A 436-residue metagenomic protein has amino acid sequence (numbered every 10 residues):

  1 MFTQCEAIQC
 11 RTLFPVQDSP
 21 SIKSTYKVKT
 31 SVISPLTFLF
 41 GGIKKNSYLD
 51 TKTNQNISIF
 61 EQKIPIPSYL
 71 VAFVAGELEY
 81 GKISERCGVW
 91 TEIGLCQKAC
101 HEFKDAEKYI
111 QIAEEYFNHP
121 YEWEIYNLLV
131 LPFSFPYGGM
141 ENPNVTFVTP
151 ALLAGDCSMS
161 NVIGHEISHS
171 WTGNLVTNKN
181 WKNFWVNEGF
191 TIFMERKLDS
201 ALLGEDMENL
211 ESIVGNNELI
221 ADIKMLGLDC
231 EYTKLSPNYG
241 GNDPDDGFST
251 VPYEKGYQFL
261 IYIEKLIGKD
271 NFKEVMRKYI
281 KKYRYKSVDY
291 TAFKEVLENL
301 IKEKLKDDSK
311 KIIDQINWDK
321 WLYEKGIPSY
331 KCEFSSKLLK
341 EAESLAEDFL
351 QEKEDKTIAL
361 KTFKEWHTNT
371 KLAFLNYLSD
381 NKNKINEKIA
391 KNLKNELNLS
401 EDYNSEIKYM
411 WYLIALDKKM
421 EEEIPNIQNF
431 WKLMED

Functional and structural regions predicted by a protein language model:
M1-E124, F248-T250, I267: Acidic/His-enriched low-complexity segments
F14-V16, E115, S134, D246-F248 (+2 more regions): Generic recognition of flexible, low-complexity loop/linker segments
P15, F38-G41, A72, Y80 (+5 more regions): Generic detector of low-complexity/intrinsically disordered segments and short hydrophobic N-terminal stretches
V28, V148, W411: Divalent metal-coordination and catalytic microenvironments
L36, P65, L152-L153, L416: Hydrophobic pocket-lining residues within nucleotide cofactor-binding pockets
L39, Y137-G139, E422: Generic domain-boundary/flexible-linker signal
F60, V89-K353: Hydrophobic alpha-helical and helix-loop surface patches within well-folded domains that function as non-catalytic
K281-E435: Beta/coil-rich, acidic/histidine-enriched accessory regions frequently appended to metallopeptidases
